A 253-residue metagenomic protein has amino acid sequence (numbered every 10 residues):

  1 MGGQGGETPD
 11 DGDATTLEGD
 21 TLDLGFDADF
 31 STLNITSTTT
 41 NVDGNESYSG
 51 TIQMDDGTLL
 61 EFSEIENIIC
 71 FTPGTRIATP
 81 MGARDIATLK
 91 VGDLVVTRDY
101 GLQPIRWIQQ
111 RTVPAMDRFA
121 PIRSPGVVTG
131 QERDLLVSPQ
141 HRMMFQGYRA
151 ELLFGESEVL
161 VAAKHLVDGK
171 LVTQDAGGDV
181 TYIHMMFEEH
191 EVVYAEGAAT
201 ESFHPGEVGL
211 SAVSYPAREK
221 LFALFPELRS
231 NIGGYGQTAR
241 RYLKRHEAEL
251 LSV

Functional and structural regions predicted by a protein language model:
M1-G2, F62-I69: Extracellular repeat-rich scaffold modules on cell surfaces
M1-N34, V91, V96-R98: Acidic, glycine-rich calcium-binding repeat modules characteristic of RTX/beta-roll and related beta-solenoid repeat
L17, S63, T72, A87-K90: Residue-level recognition of short, solvent-exposed, well-ordered loop/turn junctions that link secondary-structure
L17-M54, T58: GD-rich hexapeptide-repeat beta-solenoids
T51-D56, L89-T97: Short aromatic-glycine motifs in intrinsically disordered, low-complexity regions
T72-T79, L94-A217: Long beta-strand-rich cores associated with HINT superfamily self-processing modules
A83-T88, D134: Short, surface-exposed secondary-structure edge patches
F187-V253: Intrinsically disordered, low-complexity polar regions and short flexible loop motifs
